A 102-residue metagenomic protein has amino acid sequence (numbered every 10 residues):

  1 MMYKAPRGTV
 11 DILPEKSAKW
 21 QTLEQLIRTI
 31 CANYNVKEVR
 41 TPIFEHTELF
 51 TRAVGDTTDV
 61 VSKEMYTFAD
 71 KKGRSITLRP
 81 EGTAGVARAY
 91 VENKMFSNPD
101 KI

Functional and structural regions predicted by a protein language model:
M1-I102: TRNA-recognition modules of translation machinery and tRNA-sensing kinases, especially anticodon-binding
